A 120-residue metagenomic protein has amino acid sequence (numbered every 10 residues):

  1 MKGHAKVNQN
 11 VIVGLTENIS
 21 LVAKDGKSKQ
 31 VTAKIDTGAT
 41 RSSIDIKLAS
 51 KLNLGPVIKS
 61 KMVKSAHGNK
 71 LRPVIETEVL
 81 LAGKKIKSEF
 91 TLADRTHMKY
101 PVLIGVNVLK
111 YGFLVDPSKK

Functional and structural regions predicted by a protein language model:
M1-K120: Pepsin/retropepsin-fold aspartyl endopeptidases
